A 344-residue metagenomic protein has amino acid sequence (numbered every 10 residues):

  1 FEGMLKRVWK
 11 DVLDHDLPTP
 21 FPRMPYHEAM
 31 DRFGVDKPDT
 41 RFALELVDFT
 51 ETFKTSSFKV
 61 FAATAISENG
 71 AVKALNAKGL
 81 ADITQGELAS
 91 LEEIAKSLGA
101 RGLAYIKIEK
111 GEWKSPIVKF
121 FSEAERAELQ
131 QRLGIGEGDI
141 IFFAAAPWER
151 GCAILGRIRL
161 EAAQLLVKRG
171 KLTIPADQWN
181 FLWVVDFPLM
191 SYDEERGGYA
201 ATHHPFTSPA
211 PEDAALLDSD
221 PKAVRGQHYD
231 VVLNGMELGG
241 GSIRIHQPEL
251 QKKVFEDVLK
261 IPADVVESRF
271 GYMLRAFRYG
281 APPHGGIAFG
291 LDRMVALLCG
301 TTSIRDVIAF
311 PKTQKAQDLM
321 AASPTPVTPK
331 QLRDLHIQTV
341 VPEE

Functional and structural regions predicted by a protein language model:
F1-E344: Class II aminoacyl-tRNA synthetase catalytic cores and aaRS-like
